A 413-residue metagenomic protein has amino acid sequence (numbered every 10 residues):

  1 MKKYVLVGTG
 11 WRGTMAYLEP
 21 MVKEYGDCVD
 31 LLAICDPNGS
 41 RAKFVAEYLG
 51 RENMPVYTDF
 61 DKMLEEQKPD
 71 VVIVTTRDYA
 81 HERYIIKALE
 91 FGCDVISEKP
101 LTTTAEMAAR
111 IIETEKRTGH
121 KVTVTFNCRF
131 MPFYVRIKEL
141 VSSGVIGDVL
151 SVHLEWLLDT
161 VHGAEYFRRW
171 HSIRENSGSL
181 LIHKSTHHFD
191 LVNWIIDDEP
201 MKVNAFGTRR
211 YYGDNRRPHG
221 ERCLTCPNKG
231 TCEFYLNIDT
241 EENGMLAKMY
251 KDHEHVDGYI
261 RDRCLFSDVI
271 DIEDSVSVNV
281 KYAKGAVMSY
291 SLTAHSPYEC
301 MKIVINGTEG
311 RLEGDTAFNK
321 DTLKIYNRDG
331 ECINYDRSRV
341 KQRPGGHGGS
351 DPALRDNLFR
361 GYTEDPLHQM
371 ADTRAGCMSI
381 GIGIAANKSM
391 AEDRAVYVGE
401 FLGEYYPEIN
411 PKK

Functional and structural regions predicted by a protein language model:
M1-R51: N-terminal Rossmann-like dinucleotide-binding module
L6, I272-K413: C-terminal helical cap and adjacent loop that interface with cofactors, partners, or active-site loops
G10-M15, C128-R263, L358, D393: Predominantly a Rossmann-like dinucleotide-binding segment in NAD(P)-dependent oxidoreductases
A33, V71, S151: Short, Asp-centered acidic motifs that coordinate Mg2+ and/or phosphate in catalytic or ligand-binding sites
N53-D59: Conserved SAM-binding strand-loop segment of SAM-dependent methyltransferases
L64-E66, D70-V71, R77-D78, E82-R129 (+1 more regions): Beta-strand-loop-alpha-helix segment that lines the small-molecule cofactor/substrate pocket of alpha/beta enzymes
T75-T76, W156: Glycine-rich, N-terminal phosphate-binding loop of Rossmann-like dinucleotide-binding domains
E82, A109, R129-M131, R136 (+6 more regions): Catalytic cores of eukaryotic secretory-pathway lumenal/extracellular enzymes that build and remodel glycoconjugates
